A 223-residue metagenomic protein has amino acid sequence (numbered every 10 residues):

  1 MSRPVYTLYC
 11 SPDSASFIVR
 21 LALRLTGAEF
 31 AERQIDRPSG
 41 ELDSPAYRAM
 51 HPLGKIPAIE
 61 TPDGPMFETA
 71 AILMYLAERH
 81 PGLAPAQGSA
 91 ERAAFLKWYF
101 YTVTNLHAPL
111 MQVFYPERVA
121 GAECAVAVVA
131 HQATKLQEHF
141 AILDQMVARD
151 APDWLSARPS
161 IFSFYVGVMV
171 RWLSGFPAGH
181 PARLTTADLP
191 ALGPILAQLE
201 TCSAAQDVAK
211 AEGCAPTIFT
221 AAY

Functional and structural regions predicted by a protein language model:
M1-A130: GST-like domain detector, emphasizing the conserved glutathione-binding G-site in the N-terminal thioredoxin-like
A49, T201, K210: Phosphate-coordinating loops and pocket residues in cytosolic domains that bind phosphorylated ligands
L53, R79, R149-D150, C202: Structured helix-beta-strand junction loops
I59, I72, L143, S163 (+1 more regions): Residue-level signal for nonpolar/aromatic packing positions in well-ordered secondary structure
A77, M169-V170, A209: Active-site-flanking alpha-helical
T102-Q198: GST-like fold's C-terminal all-alpha helical module
E212-Y223: Acidic/histidine-enriched, glycine/proline-rich intrinsically disordered or flexible terminal extensions
